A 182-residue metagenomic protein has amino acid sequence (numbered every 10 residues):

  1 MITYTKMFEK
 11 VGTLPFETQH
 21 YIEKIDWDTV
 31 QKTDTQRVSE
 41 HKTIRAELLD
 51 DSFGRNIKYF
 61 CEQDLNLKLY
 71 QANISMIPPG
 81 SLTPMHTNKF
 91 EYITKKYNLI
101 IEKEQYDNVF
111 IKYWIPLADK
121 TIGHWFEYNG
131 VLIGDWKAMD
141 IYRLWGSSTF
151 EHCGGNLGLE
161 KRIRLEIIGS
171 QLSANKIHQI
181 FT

Functional and structural regions predicted by a protein language model:
M1-S75, L82: Non-heme Fe(II)/2-oxoglutarate
I2, F8, V109-I111, K161-I163: Residues at beta-strand starts and edge strands
V11-P15, T94, A118, S170-A174: General structural signal for secondary-structure boundaries
S39, E47, W114, W145 (+1 more regions): Small/flexible residues
L65-W145: Catalytic core of non-heme Fe(II) oxygenases with the double-stranded beta-helix
D119-T182: Catalytic core of Fe(II)/2-oxoglutarate
